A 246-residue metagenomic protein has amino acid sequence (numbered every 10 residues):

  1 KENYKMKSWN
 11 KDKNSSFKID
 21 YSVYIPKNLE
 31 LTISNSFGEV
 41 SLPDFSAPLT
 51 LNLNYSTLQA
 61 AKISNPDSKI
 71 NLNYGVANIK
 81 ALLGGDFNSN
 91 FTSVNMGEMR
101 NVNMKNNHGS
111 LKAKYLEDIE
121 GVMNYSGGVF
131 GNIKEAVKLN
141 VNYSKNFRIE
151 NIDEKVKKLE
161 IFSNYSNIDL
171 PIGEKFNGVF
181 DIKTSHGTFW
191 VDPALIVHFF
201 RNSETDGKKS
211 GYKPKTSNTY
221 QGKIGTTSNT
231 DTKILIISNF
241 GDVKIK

Functional and structural regions predicted by a protein language model:
K1-K246: Intrinsically disordered, low-complexity terminal regions
